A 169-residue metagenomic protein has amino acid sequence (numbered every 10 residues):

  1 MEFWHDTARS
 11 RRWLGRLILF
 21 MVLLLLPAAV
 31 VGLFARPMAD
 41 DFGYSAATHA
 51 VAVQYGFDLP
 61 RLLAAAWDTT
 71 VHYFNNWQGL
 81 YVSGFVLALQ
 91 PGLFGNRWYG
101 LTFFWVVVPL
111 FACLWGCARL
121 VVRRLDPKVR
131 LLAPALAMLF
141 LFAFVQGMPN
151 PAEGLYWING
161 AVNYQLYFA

Functional and structural regions predicted by a protein language model:
M1-P27: Start-transfer (signal-anchor) and selected internal transmembrane alpha helices of multi-pass inner/ER membrane
W13-L17, F74, P127-M138: Membrane-interfacial loop-to-transmembrane alpha-helix junctions, especially the N-terminal start
M21-A29, F111, W115, L136-Q146: Hydrophobic core of alpha-helical transmembrane segments in multi-pass integral membrane proteins
V31-V53, D58-L63, F74-V86: Extracytoplasmic catalytic/substrate-binding loops of multi-pass membrane glycan-assembly enzymes
T69-F104: Short hydrophobic/aromatic helix or loop-helix immediately within or flanking a transmembrane segment in polytopic
L101-C113, A161-A169: Membrane-embedded alpha-helical segments of multi-pass membrane proteins, especially the transmembrane helices
W105-K128: Transmembrane-helix motifs of polytopic, lipid-linked glycan transferases
L132-A133, F140-A169: Membrane-interface micro-motifs in multi-pass membrane enzymes
